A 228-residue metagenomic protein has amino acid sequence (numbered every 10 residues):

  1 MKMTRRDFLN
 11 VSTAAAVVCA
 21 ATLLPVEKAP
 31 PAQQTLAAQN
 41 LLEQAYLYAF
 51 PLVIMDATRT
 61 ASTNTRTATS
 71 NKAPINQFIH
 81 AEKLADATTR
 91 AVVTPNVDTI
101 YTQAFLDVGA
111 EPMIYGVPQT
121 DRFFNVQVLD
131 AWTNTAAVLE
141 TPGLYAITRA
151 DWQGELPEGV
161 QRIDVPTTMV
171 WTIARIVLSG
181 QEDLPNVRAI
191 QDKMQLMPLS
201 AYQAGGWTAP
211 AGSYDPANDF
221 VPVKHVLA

Functional and structural regions predicted by a protein language model:
M1-A15: N-terminal secretory signal peptides and thylakoid transit peptides that target proteins across membranes
K2-R5, T22, V93: A subset of signal/propeptide-processing and intrinsically disordered low-complexity segments in secreted/extracellular
T4-R5, E27, T89: Short, intrinsically disordered low-complexity segments
A21-Q33: Bacterial Sec-dependent signal peptides at the C-terminal "C-region" and cleavage site
P30-A228: A compositional/structural signature for long, glycine/proline-rich flexible linkers and loops on extracytoplasmic
